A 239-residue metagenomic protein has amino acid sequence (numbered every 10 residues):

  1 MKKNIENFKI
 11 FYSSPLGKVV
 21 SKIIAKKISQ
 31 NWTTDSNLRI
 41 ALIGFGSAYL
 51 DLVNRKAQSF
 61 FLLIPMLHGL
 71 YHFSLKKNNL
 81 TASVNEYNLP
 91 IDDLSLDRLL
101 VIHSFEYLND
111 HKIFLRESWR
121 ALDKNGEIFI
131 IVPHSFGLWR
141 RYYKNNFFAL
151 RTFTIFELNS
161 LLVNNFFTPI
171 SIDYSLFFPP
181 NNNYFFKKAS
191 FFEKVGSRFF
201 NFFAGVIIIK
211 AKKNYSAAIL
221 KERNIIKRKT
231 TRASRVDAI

Functional and structural regions predicted by a protein language model:
M1-T34: Class I SAM-dependent methyltransferase Rossmann-like catalytic core, especially the SAM/SAH-binding loop
K26, T34-N88: Class I SAM-dependent methyltransferase SAM/SAH-binding core
Y87-L99: A short acidic, Gly/Pro-enriched loop at the edge of an enzyme's catalytic core that lines a small-molecule cofactor
K112-E127: A short glycine-rich, Lys/Arg-flanked "PGG" loop and its adjoining helix->strand segment in the class I
E127-T152, F156: Conserved class I S-adenosyl-L-methionine
F148-L176: Short alpha-helix
I170-A204: Conserved catalytic loop of SAM-dependent methyltransferase domains
E193-I239: C-terminal lobe and adjacent flexible extensions of AdoMet/dcAdoMet transferase-like proteins
